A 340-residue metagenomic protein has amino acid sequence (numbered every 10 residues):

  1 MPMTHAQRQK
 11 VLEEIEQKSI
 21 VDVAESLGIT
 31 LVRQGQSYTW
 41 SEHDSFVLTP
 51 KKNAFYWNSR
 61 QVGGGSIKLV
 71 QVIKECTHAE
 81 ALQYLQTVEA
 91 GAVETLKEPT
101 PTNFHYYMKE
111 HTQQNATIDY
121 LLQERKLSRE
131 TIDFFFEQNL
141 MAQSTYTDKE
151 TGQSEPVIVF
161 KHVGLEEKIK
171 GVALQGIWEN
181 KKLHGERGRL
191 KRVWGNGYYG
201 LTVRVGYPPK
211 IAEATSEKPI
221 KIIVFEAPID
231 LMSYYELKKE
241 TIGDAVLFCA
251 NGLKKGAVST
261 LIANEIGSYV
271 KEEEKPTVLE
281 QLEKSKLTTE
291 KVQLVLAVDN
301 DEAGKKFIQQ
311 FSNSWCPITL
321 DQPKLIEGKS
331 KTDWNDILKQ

Functional and structural regions predicted by a protein language model:
M1-A92: N-terminal structured subdomain of primase-like DNA metabolism proteins
M1-V11, Q61, E236-Q340: TOPRIM fold recognition
P2, T100-E213, E240: Basic, glycine-enriched DNA-binding surface that flanks or lies within the catalytic cores of DNA
W57, V70, L121, F160 (+5 more regions): Terminal peptide-recognition signature
V72, L231, Y235-K239: Short active-site loop/helix that positions an aromatic residue
Q83-E110: Intrinsic-disorder/low-complexity linker and hinge segments
K218-I223, Q293-V295: Short active-site oxyanion
I220, V224-A227, K254, K271: Conserved mixed alpha/beta catalytic, RNA-binding, or beta-rich assembly cores of soluble enzyme, regulatory
